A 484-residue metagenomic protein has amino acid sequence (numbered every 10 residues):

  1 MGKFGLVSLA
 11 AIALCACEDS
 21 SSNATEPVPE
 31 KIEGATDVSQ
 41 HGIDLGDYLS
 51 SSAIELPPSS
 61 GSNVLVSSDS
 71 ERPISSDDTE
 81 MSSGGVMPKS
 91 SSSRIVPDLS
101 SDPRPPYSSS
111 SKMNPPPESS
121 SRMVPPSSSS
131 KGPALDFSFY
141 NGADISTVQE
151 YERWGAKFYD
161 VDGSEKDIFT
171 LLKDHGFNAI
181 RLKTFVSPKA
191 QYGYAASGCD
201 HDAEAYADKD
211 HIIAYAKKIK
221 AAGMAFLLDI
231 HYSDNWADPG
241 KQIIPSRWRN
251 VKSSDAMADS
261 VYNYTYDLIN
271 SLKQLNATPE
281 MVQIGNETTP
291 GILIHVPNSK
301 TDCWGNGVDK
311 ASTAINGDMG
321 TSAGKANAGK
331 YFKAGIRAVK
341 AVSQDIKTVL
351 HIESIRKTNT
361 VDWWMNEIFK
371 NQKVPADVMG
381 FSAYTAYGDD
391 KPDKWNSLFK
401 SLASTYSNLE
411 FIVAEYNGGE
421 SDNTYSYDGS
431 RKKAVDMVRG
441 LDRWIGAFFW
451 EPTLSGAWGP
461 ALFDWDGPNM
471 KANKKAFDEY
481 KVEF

Functional and structural regions predicted by a protein language model:
F4-S100, R104-Y107, S111-G132: Bacterial Sec-dependent N-terminal signal peptides
G132-L171: Boundary/entry segment of secreted carbohydrate-active catalytic domains
F139-I145, N178-L182, F226-I230, E280-I284 (+4 more regions): Hydrophobic faces of well-ordered beta-strands that scaffold small-molecule active sites in alpha/beta enzyme cores
E152, A156-G163, S187-Q191, D202-D210 (+5 more regions): Acidic-and-aromatic substrate-binding clefts and catalytic sites of carbohydrate-active enzymes
G155-K173, V261-S271, T358-N371, R431-M437: Short, acidic/polar
T170-G324, A328-K347, E353-I355, S421-N423: Substrate-binding cleft and catalytic face of glycoside hydrolase catalytic domains, especially the flexible beta-alpha
E280, N286, L350-S354, V361-D393 (+3 more regions): Aromatic- and acid-rich polysaccharide-binding/catalytic face of secreted or lumenal carbohydrate-active enzymes
A383-G388, L409-F484: Substrate-binding cleft of secreted/luminal carbohydrate-active enzymes
